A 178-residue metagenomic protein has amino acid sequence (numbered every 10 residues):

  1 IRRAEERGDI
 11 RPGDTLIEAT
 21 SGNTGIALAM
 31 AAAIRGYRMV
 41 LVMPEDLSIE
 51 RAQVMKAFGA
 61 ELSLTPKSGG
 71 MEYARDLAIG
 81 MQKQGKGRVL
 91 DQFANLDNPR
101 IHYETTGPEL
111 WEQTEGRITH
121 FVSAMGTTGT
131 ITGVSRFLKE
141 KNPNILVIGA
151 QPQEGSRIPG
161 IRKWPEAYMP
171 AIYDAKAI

Functional and structural regions predicted by a protein language model:
I1-I178: PLP-dependent amino-acid enzyme catalytic core
